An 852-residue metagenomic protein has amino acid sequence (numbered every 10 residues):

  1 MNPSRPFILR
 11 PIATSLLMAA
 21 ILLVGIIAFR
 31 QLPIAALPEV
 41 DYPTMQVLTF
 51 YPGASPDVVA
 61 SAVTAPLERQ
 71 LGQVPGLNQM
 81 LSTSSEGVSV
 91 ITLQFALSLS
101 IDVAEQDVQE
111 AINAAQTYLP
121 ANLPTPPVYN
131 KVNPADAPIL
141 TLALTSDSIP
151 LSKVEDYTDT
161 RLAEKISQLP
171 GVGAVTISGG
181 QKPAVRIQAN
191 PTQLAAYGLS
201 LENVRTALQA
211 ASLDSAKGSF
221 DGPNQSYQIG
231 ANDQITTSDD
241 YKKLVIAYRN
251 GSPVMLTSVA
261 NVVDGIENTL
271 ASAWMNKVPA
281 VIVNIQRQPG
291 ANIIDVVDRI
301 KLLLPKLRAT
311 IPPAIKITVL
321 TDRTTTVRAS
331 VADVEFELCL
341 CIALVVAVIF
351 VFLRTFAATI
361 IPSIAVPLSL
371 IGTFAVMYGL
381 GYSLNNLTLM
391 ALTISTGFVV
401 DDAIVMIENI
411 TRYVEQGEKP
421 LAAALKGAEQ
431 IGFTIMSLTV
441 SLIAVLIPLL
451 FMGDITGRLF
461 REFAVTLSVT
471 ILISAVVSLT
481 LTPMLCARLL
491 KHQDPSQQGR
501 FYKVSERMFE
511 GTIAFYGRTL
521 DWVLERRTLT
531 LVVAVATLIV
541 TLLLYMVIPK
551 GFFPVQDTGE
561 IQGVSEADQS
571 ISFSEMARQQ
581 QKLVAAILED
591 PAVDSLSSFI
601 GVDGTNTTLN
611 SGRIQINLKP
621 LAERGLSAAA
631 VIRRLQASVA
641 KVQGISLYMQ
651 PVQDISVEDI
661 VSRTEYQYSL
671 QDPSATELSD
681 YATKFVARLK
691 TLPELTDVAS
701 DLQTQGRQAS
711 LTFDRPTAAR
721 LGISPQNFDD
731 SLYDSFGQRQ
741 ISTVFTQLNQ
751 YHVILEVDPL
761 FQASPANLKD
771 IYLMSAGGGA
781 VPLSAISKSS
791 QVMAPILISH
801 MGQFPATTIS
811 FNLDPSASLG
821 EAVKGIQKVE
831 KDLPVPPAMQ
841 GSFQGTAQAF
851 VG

Functional and structural regions predicted by a protein language model:
M1-I342, L384, R458, I645 (+2 more regions): Membrane-proximal extracytoplasmic
M1-L32, I431, R500-P554, K641 (+1 more regions): Signature of alpha-helical transmembrane segments and their immediate interfacial
T14, M18, D214, F336-V345 (+8 more regions): Hydrophobic alpha-helical transmembrane segments in multi-pass membrane proteins
G25-A36, Q46, A343-R412, K419 (+4 more regions): Hydrophobic transmembrane alpha-helices and their membrane-interface caps in long multi-pass transport proteins
N268, R323, K641-G852: C-terminal transmembrane helical bundles of large multi-pass transporters and their helix-start/helix-kink determinants
L320, V327, V331, I407 (+2 more regions): Helix-loop junctions and hydrophobic alpha-helical segments within the transmembrane domains of large membrane
T396-I410, G432-F451, R458-Y502, I614: Transmembrane alpha-helices and their membrane-interface boundaries in multi-pass membrane transporters and channels
A534-S638, V642, F685, R715: Juxtamembrane segments of multi-pass membrane proteins
